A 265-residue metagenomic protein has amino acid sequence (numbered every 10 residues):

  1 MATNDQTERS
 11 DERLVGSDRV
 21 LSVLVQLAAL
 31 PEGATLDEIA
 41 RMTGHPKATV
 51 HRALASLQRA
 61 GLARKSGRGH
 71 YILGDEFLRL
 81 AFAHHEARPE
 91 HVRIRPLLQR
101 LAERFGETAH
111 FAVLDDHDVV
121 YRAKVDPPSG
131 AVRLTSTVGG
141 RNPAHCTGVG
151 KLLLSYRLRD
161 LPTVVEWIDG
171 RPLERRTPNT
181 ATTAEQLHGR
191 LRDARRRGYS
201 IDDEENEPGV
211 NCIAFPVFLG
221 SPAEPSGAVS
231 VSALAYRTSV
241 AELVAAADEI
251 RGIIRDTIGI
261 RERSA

Functional and structural regions predicted by a protein language model:
A2-H91, R255-R263: N-terminal helix-turn-helix
A63-R64, F111-A112, V217: A structural signal for short hydrophobic beta-strand segments in well-ordered beta-sheet cores
G67, D115, L219: A cytosolic small-molecule/anion-sensing beta-strand core signal
I72-G170: Amphipathic alpha-helical effector-binding/dimerization core of metabolite-sensing transcriptional regulators
P143-A144, K151-Y156, L161-T163, E174-R175 (+1 more regions): Regulatory sensory and allosteric helical modules in signal-transduction proteins and certain transcription factors
P143-T147, A245-R263: Short, solvent-exposed cationic patches
N179-I254: Extended hydrophobic
